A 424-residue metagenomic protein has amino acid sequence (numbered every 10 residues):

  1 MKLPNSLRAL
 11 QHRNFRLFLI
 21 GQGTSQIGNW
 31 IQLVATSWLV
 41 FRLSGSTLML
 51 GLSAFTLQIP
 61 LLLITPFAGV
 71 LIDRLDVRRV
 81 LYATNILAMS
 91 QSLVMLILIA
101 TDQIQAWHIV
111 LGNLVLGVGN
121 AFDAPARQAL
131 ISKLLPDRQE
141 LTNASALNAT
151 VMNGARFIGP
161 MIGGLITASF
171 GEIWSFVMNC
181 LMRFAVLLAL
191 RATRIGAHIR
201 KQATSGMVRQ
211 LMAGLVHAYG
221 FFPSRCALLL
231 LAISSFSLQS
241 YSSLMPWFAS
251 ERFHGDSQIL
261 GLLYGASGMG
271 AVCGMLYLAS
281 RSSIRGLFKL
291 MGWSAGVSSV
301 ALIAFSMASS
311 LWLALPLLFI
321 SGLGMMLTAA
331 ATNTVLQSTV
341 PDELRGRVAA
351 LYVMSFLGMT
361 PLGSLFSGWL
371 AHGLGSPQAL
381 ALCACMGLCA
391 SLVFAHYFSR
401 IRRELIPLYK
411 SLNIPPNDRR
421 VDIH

Functional and structural regions predicted by a protein language model:
M1-F15, I195-L229, I414-V421: Juxtamembrane intracellular "pre-TM" segments in multi-pass secondary transporters
K2-P60, G220-G265: Helix-loop boundary and gating motifs at the non-cytosolic
R16-L33, L57-V70, D76-S90, H108-A168 (+6 more regions): Substrate-agnostic recognition of the 12-TM MFS/MFS-like secondary transporter fold
L19, A35, G51-A54, L81-Y82 (+7 more regions): Hydrophobic/aromatic positions within or immediately flanking transmembrane alpha-helices of multi-pass small-molecule
Q32, F41, V94-L98, L116 (+4 more regions): MFS-fold secondary transporters
S44, D76, L98-I99, Q103 (+1 more regions): Helix-breaking motifs and short loop linkers at transmembrane-helix boundaries and internal kinks in secondary membrane
L63-F67, R74, V80, L87 (+7 more regions): C-terminal transmembrane bundle of multi-pass solute transporters/carriers
A106-N113, G117, N143-I199, Y241 (+4 more regions): Hydrophobic alpha-helical transmembrane segments
